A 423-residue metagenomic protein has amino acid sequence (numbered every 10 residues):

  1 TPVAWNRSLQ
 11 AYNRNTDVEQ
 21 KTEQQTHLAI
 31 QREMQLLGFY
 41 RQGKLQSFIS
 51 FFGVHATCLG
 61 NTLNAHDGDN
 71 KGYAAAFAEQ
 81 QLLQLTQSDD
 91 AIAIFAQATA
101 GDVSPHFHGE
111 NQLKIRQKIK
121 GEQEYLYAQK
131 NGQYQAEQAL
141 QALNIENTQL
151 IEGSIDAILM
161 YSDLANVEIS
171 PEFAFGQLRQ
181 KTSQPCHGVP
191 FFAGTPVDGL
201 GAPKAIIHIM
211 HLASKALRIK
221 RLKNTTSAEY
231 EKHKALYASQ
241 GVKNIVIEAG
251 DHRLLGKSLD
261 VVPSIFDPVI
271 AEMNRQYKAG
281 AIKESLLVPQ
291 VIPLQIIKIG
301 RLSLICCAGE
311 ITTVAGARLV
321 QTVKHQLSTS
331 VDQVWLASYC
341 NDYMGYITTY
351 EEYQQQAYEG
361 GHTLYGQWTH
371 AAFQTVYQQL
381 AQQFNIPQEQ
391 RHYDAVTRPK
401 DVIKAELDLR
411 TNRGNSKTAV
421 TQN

Functional and structural regions predicted by a protein language model:
T1-N423: Non-catalytic substrate/cofactor recognition surfaces at enzyme active-site rims
